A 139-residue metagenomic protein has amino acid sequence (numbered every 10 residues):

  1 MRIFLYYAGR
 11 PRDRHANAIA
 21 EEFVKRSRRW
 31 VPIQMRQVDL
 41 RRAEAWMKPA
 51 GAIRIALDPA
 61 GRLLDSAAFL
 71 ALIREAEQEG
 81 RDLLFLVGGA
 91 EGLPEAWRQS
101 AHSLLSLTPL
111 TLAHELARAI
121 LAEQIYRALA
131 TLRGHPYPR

Functional and structural regions predicted by a protein language model:
M1-S27: N-terminal beta1-alpha1 ligand-phosphate binding loop
L5, I55, G88, L121: Conserved RecA-like P-loop NTPase ATPase core
P11, P59-R62, G89-L93: Short glycine-rich anion-binding loops that position phosphate/pyrophosphate groups of nucleotides and phosphorylated
H15-A16, L64-D65, L93, A113-H114: Secondary-structure boundary/capping motif
A16-A20, S66-L70, R98, A117-R118: Conserved strand-to-helix beginnings and helix N-cap segments that scaffold or border functional pockets
R28-L84: S-adenosyl-L-methionine/SAH cofactor-binding core of RNA-modifying enzymes
A68-E91, A96, A101-L112: Catalytic beta-strand/loop module used to bind and position nucleotide/cofactor moieties in cofactor-attachment
E95-R139: Structured adenosyl-cofactor binding patch, chiefly the S-adenosyl-L-methionine
